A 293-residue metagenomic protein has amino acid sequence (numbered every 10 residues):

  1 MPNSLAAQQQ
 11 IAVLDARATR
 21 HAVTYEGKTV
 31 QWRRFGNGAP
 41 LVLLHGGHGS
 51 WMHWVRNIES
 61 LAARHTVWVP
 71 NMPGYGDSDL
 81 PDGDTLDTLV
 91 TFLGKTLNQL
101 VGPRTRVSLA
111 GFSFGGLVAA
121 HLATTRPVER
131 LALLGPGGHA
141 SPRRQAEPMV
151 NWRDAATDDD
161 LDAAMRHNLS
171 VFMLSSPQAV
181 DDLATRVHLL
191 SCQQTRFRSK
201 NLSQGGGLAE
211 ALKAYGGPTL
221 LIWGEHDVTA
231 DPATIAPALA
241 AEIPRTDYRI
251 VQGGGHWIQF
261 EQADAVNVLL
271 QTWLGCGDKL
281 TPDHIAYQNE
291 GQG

Functional and structural regions predicted by a protein language model:
M1-L41, A63-H65, V101-G102, L133 (+2 more regions): Alpha/beta-hydrolase fold catalytic core
K28-D79: Conserved HGGG/HGGXW glycine-rich cap/lid loop of the alpha/beta-hydrolase fold
E59, L220-G254: Conserved loop-alpha-helix segment in the C-terminal half of the alpha/beta-hydrolase fold that carries the catalytic
W68-A110, V268: Active-site loop/oxyanion-hole signature of alpha/beta-hydrolase fold enzymes
G111, G115, A119: Gly/Ala-rich beta-loop-alpha elbow adjacent to hydrolase catalytic centers
A120-T124, V128-D159: Flexible "cap/lid" loop of the alpha/beta hydrolase fold
R144, D159-G217: Conserved alpha/beta-hydrolase catalytic His-Asp/Glu region
G254-A263, N267: Catalytic histidine-centered segment of alpha/beta-hydrolase-like enzymes
